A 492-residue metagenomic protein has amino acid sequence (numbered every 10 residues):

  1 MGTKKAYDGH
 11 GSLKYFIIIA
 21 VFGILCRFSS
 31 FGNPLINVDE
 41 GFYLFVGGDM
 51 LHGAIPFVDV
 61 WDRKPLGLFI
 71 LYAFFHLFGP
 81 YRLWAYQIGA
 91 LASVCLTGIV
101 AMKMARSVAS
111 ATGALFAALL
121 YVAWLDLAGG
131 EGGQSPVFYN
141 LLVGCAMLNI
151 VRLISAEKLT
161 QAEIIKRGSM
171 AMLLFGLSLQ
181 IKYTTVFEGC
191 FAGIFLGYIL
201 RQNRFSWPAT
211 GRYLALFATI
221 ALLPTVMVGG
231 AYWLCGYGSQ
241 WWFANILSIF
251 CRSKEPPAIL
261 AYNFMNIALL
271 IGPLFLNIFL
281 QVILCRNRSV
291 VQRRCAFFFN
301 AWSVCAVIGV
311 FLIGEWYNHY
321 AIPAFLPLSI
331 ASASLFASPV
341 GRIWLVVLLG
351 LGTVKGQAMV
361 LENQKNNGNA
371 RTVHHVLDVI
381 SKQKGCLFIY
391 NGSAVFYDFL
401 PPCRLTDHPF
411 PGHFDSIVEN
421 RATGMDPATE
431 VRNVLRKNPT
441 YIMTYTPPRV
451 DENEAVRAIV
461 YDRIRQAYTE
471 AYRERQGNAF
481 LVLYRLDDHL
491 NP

Functional and structural regions predicted by a protein language model:
K14, G98-A123, N140-L141, L159-Q161: Transmembrane-helix signature of polytopic, membrane-embedded enzymes that assemble or transfer cell-envelope glycans
V21, I88-V108, C145, N149-R152: Transmembrane-helix motifs of polytopic, lipid-linked glycan transferases
N37, E131-Y139, Y317-N318: Short acidic/glycine- and proline-prone juxtamembrane loop motifs at membrane-interface regions of multi-pass membrane
K64, Y183-T185, C235, G350-N491: Extracytoplasmic
R106-S107, T112, A146-M170, Q202-R204 (+2 more regions): Membrane-interface transmembrane helices that cradle and orient dolichyl/undecaprenyl
I164-Y183, G189-F195, L223, S303-L312: Membrane-interface alpha helices of multi-pass inner-membrane proteins
F187, I313-V340: Hydrophobic/aromatic-rich transmembrane helices and adjacent perimembrane loops
E188-L222, R286-S289, I330: Perimembrane helix-loop-helix junctions
